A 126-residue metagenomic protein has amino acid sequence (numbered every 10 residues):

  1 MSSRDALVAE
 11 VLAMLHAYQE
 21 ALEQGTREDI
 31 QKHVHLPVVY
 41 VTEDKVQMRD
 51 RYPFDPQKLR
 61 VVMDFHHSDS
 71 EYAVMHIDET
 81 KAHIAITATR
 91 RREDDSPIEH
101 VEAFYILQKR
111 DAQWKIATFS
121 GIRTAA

Functional and structural regions predicted by a protein language model:
M1-E28, K32-L36, A126: Short, low-complexity N-terminal intrinsically disordered segments enriched in polar/charged residues
V34, A88-R90, S120: Short beta-strand segments enriched in hydrophobic/aromatic residues within well-folded beta-rich domains
L36-M48, R60-V61: A short gly/proline-enriched turn/hairpin at secondary-structure junctions
V39, P53-I98: Surface-exposed, charged secondary-structure patches
Q47, R90-R91, I122-R123: Short, surface-exposed beta-strand-loop junctions and turns on beta-sheet-rich folds
H100-A126: Short beta-strand edge/turn micro-motifs at domain boundaries
